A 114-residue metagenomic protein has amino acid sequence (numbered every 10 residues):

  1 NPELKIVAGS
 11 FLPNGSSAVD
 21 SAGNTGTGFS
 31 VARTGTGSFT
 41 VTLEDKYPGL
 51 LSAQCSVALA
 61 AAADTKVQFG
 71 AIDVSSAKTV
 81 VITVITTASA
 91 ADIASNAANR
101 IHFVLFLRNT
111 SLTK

Functional and structural regions predicted by a protein language model:
N1-Y47, A77-T79, I85-K114: Extracellular receptor-binding modules and their adjoining Ser/Thr/Gly/Asp/Asn-rich linkers
P48-S75: Terminal beta-strand-rich extracellular "head" domains that mediate receptor/glycan or other ligand binding
